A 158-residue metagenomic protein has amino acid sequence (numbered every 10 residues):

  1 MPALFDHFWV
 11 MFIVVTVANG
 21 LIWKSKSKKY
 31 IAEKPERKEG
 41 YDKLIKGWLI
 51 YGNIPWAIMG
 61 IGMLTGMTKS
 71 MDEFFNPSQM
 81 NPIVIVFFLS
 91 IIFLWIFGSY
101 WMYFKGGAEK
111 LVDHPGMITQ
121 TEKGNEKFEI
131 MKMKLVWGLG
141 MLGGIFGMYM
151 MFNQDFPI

Functional and structural regions predicted by a protein language model:
M1, D42-L89: Long, highly hydrophobic alpha-helical transmembrane signal-anchor segments
A3-A32: N-terminal signal-anchor/start-transfer transmembrane helix
D6, F74-H114: Short alpha-helical packing/oligomerization segments
I13-G20, A57-L64, L89-S99, G138-M148: Hydrophobic alpha-helical transmembrane segments of multipass integral membrane proteins
W23-K24, K28, S99-V112, N153-P157: Juxtamembrane/interface segments at transmembrane-helix termini
A32-G40, E109-G124: Juxtamembrane inter-helical linkers in multi-pass membrane proteins
Y41-P55, E122-I145: Loop-to-transmembrane boundary segments
G144-I158: Juxtamembrane boundary at the C-terminal end of a transmembrane helix
